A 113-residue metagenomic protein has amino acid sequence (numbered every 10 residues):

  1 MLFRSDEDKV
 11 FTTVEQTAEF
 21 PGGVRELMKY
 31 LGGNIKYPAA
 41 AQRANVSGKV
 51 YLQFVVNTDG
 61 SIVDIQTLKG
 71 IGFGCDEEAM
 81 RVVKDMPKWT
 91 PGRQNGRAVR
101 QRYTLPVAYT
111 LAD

Functional and structural regions predicted by a protein language model:
F3-D113: Charge-biased low-complexity segments
